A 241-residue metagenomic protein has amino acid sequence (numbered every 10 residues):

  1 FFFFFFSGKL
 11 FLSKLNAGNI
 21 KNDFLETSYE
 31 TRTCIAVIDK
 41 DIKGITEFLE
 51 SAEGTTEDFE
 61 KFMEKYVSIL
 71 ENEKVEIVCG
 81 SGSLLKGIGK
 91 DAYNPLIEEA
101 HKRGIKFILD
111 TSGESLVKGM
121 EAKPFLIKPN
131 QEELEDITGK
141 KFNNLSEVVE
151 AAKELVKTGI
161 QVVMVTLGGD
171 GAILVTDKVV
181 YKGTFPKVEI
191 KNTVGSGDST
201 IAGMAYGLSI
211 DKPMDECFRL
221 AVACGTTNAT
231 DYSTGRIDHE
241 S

Functional and structural regions predicted by a protein language model:
F1-T31: Substrate-binding N-lobe of the ribokinase-like
L10-G18, I38-K40, N94, V179: Glycine-rich loop at the start of a catalytic domain that most often binds anionic cofactors/ligands
T31-T33, D170: Change "...and in nucleic-acid phosphodiester-cleaving endonucleases..." to "...and in nucleic-acid processing enzymes
V37-E73: Conserved phosphate-binding/catalytic loop of the ribokinase/pfkB sugar-kinase fold
L70-E71, M120, V156: Non-catalytic positions within long, well-ordered alpha-helices that form the structural scaffold/packing of enzyme
E76-V148: Conserved beta-alpha-beta core of the PfkB/ribokinase-like small-molecule kinase fold
E98-K102, V117, L145-S241: Conserved phosphate-binding/catalytic region of the ribokinase-like
